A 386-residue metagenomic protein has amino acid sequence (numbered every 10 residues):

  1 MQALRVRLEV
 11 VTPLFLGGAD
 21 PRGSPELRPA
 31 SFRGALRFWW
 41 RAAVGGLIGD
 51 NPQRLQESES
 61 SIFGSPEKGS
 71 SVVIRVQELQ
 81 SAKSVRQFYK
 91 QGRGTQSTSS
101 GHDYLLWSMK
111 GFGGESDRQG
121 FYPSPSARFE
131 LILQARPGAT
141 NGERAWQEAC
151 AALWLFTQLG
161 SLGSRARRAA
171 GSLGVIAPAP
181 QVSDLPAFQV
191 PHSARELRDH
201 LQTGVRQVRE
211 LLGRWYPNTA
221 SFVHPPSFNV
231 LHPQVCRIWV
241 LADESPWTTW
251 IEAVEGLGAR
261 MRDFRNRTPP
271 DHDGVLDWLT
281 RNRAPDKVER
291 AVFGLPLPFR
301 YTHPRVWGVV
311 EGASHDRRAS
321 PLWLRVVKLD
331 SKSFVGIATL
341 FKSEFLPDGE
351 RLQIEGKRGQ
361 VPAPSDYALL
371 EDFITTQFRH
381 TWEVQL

Functional and structural regions predicted by a protein language model:
M1-L386: Basic, Gly/Ser/Thr-rich N-terminal segments that form RNA-phosphate-binding interfaces in CRISPR RAMP
